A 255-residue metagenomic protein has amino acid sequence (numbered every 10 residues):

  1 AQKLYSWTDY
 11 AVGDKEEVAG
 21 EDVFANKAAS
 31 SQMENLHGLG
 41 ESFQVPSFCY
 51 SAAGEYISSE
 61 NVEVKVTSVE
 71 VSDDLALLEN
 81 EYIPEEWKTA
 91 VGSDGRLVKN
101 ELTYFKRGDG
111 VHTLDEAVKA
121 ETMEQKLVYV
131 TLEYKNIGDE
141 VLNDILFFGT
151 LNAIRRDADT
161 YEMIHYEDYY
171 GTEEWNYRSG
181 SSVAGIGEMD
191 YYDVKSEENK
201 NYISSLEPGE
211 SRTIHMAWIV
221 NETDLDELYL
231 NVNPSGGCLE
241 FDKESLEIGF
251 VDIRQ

Functional and structural regions predicted by a protein language model:
A1-Q255: Conserved functional micro-motifs across diverse proteins
